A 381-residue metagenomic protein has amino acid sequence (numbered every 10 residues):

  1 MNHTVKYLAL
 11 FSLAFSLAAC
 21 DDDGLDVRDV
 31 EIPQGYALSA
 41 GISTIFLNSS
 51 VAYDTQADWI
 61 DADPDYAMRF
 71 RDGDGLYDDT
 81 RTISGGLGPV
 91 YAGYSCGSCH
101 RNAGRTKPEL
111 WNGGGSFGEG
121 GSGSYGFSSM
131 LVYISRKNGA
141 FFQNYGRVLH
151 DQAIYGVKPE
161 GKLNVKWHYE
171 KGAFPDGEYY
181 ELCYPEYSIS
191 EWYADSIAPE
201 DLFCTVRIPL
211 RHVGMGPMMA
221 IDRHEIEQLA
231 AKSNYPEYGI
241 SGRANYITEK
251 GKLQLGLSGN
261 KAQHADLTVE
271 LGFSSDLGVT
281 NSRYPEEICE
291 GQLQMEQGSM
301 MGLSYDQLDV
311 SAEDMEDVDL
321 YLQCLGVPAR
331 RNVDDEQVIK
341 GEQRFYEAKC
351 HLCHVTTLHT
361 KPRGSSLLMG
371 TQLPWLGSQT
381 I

Functional and structural regions predicted by a protein language model:
M1-L8: Bacterial N-terminal signal peptides that target proteins for export
L8-S16: Bacterial N-terminal signal peptides
L17-I42, S49: Bacterial Sec-dependent N-terminal signal peptides
N48, D58-A67, L76-M315: Extracytoplasmic redox metalloprotein regions
V51-L87, D317-Y346, T360: Electrostatic cytochrome c docking/interface patches
A92-S95, A103, Q337, Y346-L352 (+1 more regions): Short pre-active-site segment immediately N-terminal to redox-active cysteine/selenocysteine motifs in thiol-based
T106, M219-D222, H351-L352, H359-R363: Flexible loop/turn segments at secondary-structure boundaries
N260, V355, H359-I381: A motif-centric signal for short, conserved binding hotspots located in accessible loops or intrinsically disordered
